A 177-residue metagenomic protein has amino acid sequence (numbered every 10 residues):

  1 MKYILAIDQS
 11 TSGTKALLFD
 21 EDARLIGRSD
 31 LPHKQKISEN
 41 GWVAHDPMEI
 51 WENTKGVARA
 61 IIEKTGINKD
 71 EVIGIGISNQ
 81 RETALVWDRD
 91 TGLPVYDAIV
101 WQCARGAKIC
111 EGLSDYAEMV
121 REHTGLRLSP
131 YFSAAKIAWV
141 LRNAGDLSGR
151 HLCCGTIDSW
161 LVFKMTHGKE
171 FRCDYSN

Functional and structural regions predicted by a protein language model:
M1-Y96, E122, R150: N-terminal glycine/serine-rich phosphate-binding loop of ATP-dependent small-molecule kinases, especially carbohydrate
Q9-T11, V120-N177: Gly/Ser/Thr-rich active-site cleft segment
L31, K36, I99-G106, N177: Short, acidic/turn-prone active-site loops that include or flank metal/cofactor- and phosphate-binding residues
K36, S114-D115, T166: A generic structural signal for secondary-structure junctions that act as hinges or helix/strand caps at the edges
I50-V57, G106-I109, S133-K136, C153 (+1 more regions): General structural feature for long, well-ordered alpha-helical segments within catalytic domains of soluble enzymes
V86-A138, R142-N143: Glycine-rich phosphate-binding loop and adjoining helix at the ATP-binding site of ATP-dependent phosphoryl-transfer
